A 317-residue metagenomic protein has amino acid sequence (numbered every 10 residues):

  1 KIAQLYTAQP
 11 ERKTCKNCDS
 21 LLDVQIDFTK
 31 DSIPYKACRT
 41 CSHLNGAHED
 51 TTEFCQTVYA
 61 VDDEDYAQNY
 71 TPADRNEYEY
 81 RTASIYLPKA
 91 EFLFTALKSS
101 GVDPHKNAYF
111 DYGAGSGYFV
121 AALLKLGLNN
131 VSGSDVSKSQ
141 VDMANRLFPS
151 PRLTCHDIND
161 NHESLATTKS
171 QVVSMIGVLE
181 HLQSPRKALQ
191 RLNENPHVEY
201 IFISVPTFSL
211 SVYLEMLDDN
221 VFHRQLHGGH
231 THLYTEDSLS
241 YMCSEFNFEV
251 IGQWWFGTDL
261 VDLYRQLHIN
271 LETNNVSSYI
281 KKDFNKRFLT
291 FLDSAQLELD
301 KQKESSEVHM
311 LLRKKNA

Functional and structural regions predicted by a protein language model:
K1-T168, V172-I176, R186-R191, D219 (+4 more regions): Conserved N-terminal segment of class I S-adenosyl-L-methionine
K16-D23, S238-W254: A SAM-dependent methyltransferase catalytic signature shared across enzymes that methylate proteins
D50, V212-L217, D262-I269: Short aromatic-enriched loop/helix-cap "lid" or pocket-rim segments at secondary-structure transitions that line
A73-D74, M216-L226, H268-T273: Short glycine/proline- and charge-enriched loop/turn segments that cap or connect secondary-structure elements
G177-H181: A short His-aromatic
L182-Q183, P196-H197: Helix-to-beta-strand junctions that scaffold the AdoMet/dcAdoMet cofactor pocket in Class I SAM-dependent enzymes
Y200-I201: Short glycine-centered segments of the SAM/dcSAM-binding site in methyltransferase folds
S204-H232, D237-M242: Short, glycine-/aromatic-enriched active-site segment of Class I SAM-dependent methyltransferases
